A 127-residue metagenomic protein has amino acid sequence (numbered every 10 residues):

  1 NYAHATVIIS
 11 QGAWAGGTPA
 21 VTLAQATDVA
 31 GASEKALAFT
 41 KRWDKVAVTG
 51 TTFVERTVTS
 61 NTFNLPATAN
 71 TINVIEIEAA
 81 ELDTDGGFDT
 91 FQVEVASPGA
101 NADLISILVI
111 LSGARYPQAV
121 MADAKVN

Functional and structural regions predicted by a protein language model:
N1-N127: Surface-exposed, low-hydrophobicity beta-strand/loop segments enriched in small/polar/acidic residues
